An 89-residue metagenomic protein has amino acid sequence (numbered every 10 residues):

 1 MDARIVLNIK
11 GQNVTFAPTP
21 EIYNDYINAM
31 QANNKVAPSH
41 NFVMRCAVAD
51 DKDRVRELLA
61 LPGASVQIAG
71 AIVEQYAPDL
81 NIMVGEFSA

Functional and structural regions predicted by a protein language model:
D2-R4, K10, A17-A89: Short, surface-exposed, charged amphipathic helix/loop patches that serve as local interaction elements
